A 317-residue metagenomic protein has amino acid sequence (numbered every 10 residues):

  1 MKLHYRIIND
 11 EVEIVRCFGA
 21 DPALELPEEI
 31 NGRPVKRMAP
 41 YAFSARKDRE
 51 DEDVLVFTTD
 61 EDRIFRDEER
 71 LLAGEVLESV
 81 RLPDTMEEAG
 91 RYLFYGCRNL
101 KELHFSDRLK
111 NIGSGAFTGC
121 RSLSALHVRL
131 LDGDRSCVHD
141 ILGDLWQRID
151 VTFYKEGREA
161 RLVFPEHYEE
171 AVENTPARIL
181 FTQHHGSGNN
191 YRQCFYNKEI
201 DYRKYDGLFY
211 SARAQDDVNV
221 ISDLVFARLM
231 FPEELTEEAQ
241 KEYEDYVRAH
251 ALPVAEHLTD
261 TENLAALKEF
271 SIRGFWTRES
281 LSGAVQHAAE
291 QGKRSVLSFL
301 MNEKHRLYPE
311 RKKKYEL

Functional and structural regions predicted by a protein language model:
K2-E11, F18-K36, D48-E88, R98-N111 (+4 more regions): Structural signature of tandem-repeat unit edges
Y41-D48: Short, basic/hydrophobic alpha-helical segments
A42, R70, Y92-L93, G115-A116: C-terminal per-repeat helix/turn "cap" of leucine-rich repeat
A266-S271, L300: Conserved hydrophobic site in ankyrin repeats
L267, L281-S282: Amphipathic alpha-helical scaffolding segments comprising HEAT/armadillo-like alpha-solenoid repeats
G274, H287-L317: Charge-dense, extended regions
